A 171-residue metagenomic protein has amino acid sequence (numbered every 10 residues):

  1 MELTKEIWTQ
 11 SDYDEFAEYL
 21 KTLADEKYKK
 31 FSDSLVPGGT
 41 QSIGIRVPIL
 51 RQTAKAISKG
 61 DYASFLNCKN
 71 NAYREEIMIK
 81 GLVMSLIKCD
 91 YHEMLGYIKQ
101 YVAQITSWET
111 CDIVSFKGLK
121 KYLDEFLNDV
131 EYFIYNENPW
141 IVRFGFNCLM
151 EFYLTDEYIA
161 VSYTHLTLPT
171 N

Functional and structural regions predicted by a protein language model:
M1-N67: N-terminal alpha-helical scaffold/docking segments in eukaryotic complex subunits
L35-A56, M78-K88, T110-K121, F144-T155: Structural detector for internal amphipathic alpha-helices that build alpha-solenoid repeat scaffolds
D61-S64, V83, D90-Y97, Y122-D129 (+2 more regions): Structural recognition of alpha-solenoid helical scaffolds
S64-K69, Y97-Q104, D129-N136, L166: Alpha-solenoid HEAT/Armadillo-like helical repeat scaffolds in large eukaryotic proteins
A72-Y73, S107, E137-N138: Short inter-helical turns and helix N-cap capping residues of alpha-solenoid HEAT/ARM repeat scaffolds
I87-E109: Extended ligand-binding groove/face enriched in aromatic
L95, E137, F152-Y153: Non-catalytic all-alpha helical scaffold/repeat segments
T164-T170: Conserved small/polar residues in nucleotide/adenosyl-binding loops
